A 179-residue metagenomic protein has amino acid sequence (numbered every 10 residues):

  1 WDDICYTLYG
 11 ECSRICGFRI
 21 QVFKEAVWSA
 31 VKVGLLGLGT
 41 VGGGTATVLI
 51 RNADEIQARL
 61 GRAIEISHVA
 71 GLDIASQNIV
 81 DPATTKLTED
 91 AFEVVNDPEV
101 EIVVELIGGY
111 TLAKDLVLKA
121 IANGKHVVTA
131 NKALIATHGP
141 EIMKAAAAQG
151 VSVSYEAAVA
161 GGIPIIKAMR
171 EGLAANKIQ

Functional and structural regions predicted by a protein language model:
T7, C16-Q21: Short polybasic linear motifs
F23-N123: N-terminal glycine-/serine-/threonine-rich beta1-alpha1-beta2 phosphate-ribose binding loop of Rossmann-like
L49, A53, H138, A146 (+1 more regions): Active-site catalytic pocket residues across diverse enzymes, especially alpha/beta-hydrolases
K114-K119, K132-G161, I166-M169: Rossmann-fold NAD(P)-binding glycine/threonine-rich loop
H126-V128: A short hydrophobic/small-residue beta-strand
E171-Q179: Conserved anion/nucleotide-ligand pocket segment
